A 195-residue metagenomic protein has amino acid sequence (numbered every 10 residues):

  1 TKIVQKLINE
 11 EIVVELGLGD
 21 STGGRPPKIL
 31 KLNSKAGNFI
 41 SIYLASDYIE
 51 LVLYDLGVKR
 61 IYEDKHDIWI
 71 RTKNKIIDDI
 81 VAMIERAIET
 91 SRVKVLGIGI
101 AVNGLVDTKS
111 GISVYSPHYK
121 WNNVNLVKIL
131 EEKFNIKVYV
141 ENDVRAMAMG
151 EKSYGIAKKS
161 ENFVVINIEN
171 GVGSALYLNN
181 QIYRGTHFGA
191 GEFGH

Functional and structural regions predicted by a protein language model:
T1-E15: N-terminal helix-turn-helix
E10, G57, K109-S110, N179: Residue-level recognition of short loop/turn positions
E15-G37, N142-F163: Conserved phosphate-binding catalytic cores of ATP/NTP-utilizing and phosphoryl-transfer enzymes
P26-Y62, V165-I182: Gly/Thr-rich phosphate-binding beta-strand-loop-beta motif of the actin/hexokinase/Hsp70
L44, L56, T108, D143-V144 (+3 more regions): Generic detector of well-ordered alpha-helical packing
I61-N162: Glycine-rich phosphate-binding loop and adjoining helix at the ATP-binding site of ATP-dependent phosphoryl-transfer
M147-H195: Acidic, glycine-rich loop-and-beta core segments that form the ion-binding/anion-interacting portion of active sites
